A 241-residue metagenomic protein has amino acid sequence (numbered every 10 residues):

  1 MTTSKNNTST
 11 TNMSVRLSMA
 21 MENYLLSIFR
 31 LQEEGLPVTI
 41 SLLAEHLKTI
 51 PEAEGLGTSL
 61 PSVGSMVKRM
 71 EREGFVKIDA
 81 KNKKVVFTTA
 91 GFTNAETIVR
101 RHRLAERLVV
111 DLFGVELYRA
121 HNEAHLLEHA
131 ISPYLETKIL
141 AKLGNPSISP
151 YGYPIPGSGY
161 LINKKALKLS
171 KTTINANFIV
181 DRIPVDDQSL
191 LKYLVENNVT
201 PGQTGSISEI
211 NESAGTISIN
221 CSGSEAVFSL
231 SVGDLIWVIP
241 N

Functional and structural regions predicted by a protein language model:
T2-L31: Short alpha-helical segments that sit at the start of domains
E34-L47, E54-G55: Short acidic, hydrophobic short linear motifs in intrinsically disordered regions
S41, K68, T89: Residues within the helices of the helix-turn-helix
P61: Key DNA-contact positions within bacterial/archaeal DNA-binding proteins
S65, E71-A80: A short, conserved structural fragment
K83-H102: Basic, amphipathic "hinge/linker" alpha-helix immediately C-terminal to the N-terminal HTH DNA-binding motif
V110-K165: Anionic-ligand-binding alpha/beta catalytic cores of soluble enzymes and soluble regulatory domains that recognize
N175-N241: C-terminal regulatory/effector modules of DNA-binding transcriptional regulators
